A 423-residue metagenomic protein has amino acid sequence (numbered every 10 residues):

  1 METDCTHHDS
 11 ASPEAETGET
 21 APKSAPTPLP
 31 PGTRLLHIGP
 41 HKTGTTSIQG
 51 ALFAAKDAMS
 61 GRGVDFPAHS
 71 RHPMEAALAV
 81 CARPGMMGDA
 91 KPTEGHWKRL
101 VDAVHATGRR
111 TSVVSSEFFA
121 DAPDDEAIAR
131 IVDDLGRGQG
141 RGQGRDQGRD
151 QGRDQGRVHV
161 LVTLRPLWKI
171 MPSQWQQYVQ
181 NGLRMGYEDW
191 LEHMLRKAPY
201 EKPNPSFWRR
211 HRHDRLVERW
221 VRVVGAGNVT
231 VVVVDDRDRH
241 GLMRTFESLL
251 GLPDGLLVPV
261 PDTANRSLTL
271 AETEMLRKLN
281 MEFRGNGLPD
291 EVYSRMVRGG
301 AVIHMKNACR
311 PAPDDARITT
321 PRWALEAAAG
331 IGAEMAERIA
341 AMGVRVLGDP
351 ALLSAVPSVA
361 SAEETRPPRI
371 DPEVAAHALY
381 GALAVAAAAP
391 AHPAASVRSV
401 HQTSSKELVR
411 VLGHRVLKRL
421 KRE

Functional and structural regions predicted by a protein language model:
E2-R141, R149-E423: Anion-recognition interface
